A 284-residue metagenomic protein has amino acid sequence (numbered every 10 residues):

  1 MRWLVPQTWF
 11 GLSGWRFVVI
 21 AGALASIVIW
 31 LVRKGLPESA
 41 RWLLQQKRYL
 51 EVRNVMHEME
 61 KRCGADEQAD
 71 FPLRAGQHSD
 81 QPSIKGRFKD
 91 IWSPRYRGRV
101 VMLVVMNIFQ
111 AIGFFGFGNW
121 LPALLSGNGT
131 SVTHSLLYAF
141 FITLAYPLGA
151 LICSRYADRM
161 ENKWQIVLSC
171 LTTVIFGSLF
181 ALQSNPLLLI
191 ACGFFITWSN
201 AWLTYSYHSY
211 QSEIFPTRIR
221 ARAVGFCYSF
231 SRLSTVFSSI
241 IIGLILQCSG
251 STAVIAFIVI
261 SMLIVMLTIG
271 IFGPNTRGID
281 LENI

Functional and structural regions predicted by a protein language model:
M1-W9, L125-S126, Y156-A157, I242-G250: Interfacial helix-cap and linker-helix signal at transmembrane-aqueous boundaries of multi-pass secondary transporters
L4-L12, L182-A191: Helix-loop junctions at membrane interfaces in 12-TM secondary transporters
L31-K34, R41, V259-I284: Multi-pass alpha-helical transporter architecture, strongest for 12-TM Major Facilitator/SLC carriers used
R33-R95, I279-I284: Intracellular cytosolic loops and amphipathic helices of Major Facilitator Superfamily
W92-A150: Extracytoplasmic gate region of multi-pass secondary transporters
V132, T217-C227: Loop-to-transmembrane helix entry/capping segments in MFS-fold secondary transporters and related SLC/MFSD carriers
W164-S178: Structural signature of the two symmetry-related core transmembrane helices
L188-W202: Hydrophobic core of transmembrane alpha-helices in multi-pass small-molecule transporters, especially MFS/SLC-type
